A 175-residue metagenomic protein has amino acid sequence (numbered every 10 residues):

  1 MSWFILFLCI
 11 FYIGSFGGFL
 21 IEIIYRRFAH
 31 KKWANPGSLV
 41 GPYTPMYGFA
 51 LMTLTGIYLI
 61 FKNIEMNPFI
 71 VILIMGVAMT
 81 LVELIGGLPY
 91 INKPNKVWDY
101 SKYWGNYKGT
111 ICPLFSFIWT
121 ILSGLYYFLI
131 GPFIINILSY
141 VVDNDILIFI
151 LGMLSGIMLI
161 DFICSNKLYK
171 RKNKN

Functional and structural regions predicted by a protein language model:
M1-N175: Aromatic-rich, lipid-facing transmembrane alpha helices and their immediate juxtamembrane interface loops in integral
